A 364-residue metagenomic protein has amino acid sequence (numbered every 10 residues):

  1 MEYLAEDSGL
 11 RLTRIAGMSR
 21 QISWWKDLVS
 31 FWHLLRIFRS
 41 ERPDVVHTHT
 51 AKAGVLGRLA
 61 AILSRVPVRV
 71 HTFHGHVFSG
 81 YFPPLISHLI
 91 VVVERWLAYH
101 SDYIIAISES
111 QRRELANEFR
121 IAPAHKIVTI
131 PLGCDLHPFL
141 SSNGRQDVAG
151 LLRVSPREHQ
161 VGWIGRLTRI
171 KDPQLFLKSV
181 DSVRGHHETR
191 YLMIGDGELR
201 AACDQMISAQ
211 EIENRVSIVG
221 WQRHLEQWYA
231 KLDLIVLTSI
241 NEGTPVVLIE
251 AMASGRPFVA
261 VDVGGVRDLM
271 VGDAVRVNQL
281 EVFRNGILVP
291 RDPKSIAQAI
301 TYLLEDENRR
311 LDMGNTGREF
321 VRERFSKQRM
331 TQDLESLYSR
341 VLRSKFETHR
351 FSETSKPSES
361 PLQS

Functional and structural regions predicted by a protein language model:
M1-K26, E114, E198: N-terminal strand-loop element at the rim of the active site of nucleotide-sugar-dependent glycosyltransferases
E2-L4, L140-V154, Q160: A short helix/loop element that forms part of the nucleotide-sugar donor recognition site in Leloir-type
H100-K126, C134-P138: A short, active-site helix/loop in glycosyltransferases that binds the activated sugar's phosphate group
G150, Y302, R309-R324, M330-E335: A short, well-ordered alpha-helix in the C-terminal region of glycosyltransferases
H159-S182, E198-Q205, S295: A conserved mid-protein helix/loop that constitutes part of the nucleotide-sugar donor-binding site
W221, I240: Aromatic "clamp/platform" in nucleotide-sugar-dependent glycosyltransferases that forms part of the donor/acceptor
P257-A260, R267-V271, N278: Short hydrophobic beta-strand element within catalytic cores of glycosyltransferases and related nucleotide-activated
V271-K294, Y302-E307: Conserved acidic donor-binding segment of nucleotide-sugar-dependent glycosyltransferases
